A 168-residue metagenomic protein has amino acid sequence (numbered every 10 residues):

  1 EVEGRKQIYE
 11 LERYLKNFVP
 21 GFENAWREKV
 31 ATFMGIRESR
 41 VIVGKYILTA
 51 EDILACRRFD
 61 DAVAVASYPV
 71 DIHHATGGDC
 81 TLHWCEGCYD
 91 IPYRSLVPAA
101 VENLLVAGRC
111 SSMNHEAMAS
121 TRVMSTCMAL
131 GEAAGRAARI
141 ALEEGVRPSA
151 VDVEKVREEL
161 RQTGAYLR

Functional and structural regions predicted by a protein language model:
E1-R168: Flavin (FAD/FMN)-binding glycine-rich loop and adjacent Rossmann-like elements that form
